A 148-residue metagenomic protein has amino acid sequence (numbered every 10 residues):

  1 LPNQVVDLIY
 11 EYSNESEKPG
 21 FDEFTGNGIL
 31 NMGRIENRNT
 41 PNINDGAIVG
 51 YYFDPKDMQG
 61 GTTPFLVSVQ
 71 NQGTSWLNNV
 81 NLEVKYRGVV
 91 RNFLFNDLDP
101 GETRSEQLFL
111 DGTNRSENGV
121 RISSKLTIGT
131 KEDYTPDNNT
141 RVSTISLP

Functional and structural regions predicted by a protein language model:
L1-S68, Q72-S75: C-terminal subdomain of the subtilisin-like protease fold in secreted/lumenal serine endopeptidases
G60-G61, N78, E102-R104, N118: Residue-level preference for beta-strand/loop junctions
T62-L66, V90, T103-Q107, T140-V142: Intrinsic-disorder/low-complexity, polar/charged segments enriched in Ser/Thr/Lys/Arg/Asp/Glu/Gln
F65-N71, L108, S124-L126: Buried hydrophobic-core signal for structured, non-transmembrane domains
Q72-N79, S116: A short beta-turn/strand-edge loop motif at beta-sheet boundaries
V80-V84: Hydrophobic beta-strand segments
G88-S116: Intrinsically disordered, low-complexity Pro/Gly/Ser/Thr-rich segments with frequent PxxP/GP/PP motifs and embedded
G112-P148: Terminal connector regions
